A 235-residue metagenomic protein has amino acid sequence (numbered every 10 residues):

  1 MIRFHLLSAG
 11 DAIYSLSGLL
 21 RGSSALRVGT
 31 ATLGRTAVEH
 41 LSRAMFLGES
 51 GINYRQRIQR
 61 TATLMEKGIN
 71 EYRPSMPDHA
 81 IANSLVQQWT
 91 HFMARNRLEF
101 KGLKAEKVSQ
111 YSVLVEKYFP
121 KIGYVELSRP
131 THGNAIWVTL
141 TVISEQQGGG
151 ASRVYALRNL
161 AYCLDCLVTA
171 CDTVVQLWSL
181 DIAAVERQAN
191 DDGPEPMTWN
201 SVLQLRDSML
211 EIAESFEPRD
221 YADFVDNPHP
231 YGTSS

Functional and structural regions predicted by a protein language model:
M1-H40, A44-S235: A cross-kingdom marker of C-terminal helix-rich interaction/assembly modules
